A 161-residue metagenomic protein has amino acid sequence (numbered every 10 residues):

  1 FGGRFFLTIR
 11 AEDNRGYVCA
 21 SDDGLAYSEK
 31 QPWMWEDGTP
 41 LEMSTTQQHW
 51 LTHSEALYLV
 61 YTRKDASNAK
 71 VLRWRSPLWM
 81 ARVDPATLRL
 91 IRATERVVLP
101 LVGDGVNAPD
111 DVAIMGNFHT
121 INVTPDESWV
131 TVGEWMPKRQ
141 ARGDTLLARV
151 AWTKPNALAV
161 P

Functional and structural regions predicted by a protein language model:
F1-E42, S54, R63-D110, P125 (+1 more regions): Beta-rich carbohydrate-recognition and catalytic domains
F1-G2, Q47-H53, I114-P125: Structural signature of eukaryotic scaffold interfaces centered on beta-propeller domains
Y58: A contiguous pocket-lining binding segment that forms or flanks enzyme active sites
